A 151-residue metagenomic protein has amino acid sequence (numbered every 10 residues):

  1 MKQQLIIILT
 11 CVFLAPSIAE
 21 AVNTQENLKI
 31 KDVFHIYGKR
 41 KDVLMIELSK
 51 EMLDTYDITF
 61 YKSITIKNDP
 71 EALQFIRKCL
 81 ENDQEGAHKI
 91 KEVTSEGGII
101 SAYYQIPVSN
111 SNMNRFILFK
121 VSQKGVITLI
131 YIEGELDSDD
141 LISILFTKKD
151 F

Functional and structural regions predicted by a protein language model:
M1-K29: Bacterial Sec-dependent N-terminal signal peptides
Q3-L5, L9, N23, V43-M45 (+2 more regions): An acidic, glycine-rich, mixed-charge low-complexity segment common to nucleic-acid enzymes
N23-I76: Early exported N-terminus immediately downstream of N-terminal targeting peptides
S63-N110: Mature extracytoplasmic domains of secretory-pathway proteins
L73, T128, D140: Short acidic, gly/pro-rich beta-turn/loop elements at beta-sheet edges and active-site/ligand-binding grooves
Y104-D137: A short, solvent-exposed beta-edge/loop patch
S138-F151: Short, low-complexity, Pro/Ser/Thr/Gly-rich segments in the mature regions of secreted, periplasmic
